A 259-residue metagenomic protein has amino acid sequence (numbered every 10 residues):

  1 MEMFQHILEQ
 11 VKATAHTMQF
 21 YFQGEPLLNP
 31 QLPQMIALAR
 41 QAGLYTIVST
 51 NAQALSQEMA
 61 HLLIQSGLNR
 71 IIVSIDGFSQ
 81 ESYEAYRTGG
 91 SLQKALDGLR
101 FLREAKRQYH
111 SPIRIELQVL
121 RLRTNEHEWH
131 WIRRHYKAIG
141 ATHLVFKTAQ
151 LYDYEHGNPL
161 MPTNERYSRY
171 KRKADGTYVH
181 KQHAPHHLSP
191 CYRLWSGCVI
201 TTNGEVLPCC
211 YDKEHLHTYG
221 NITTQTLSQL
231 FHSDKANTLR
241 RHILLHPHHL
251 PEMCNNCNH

Functional and structural regions predicted by a protein language model:
M1-R70, E81, A85, Q93: Conserved alpha-helical substructure of the radical SAM core
A42-Y45, H61-T238, L245-H246: Radical SAM enzyme [4Fe-4S]-AdoMet core and its adjacent flexible, acidic and glycine-rich loops/tails across
A52-Q53, F231-S233, R241-I243, C254: Short, intrinsically disordered/low-complexity patches at protein termini and at juxtamembrane boundaries
H249-H259: Cysteine-cluster motifs in flexible loop/terminal segments that predominantly coordinate metals
